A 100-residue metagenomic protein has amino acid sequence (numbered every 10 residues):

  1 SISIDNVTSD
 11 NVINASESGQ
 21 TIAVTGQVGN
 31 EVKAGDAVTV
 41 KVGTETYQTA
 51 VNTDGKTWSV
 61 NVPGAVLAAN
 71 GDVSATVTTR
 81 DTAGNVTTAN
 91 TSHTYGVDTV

Functional and structural regions predicted by a protein language model:
S1-V7, D81-V100: Flexible, low-complexity linkers/stalks enriched in Thr/Pro that connect modular domains
D10-Q20: Short, solvent-exposed loop/linker segments at the N-terminal edge of repeated beta-sheet extracellular domains
V24-N30: Aromatic/hydrophobic beta-strand junction motif of beta-rich domains
N30-T44: Solvent-exposed loop/turn segments flanking beta-strands in beta-repeat/beta-sandwich domains
T44-G55: Solvent-exposed serine/threonine-rich low-complexity stretches and specific carbohydrate-binding patches
K56-V60: Short strand-edge motifs at loop-to-beta-strand transitions and within beta-strands of extracellular beta-rich domains
V62-D72: Surface-exposed, short loops/turns at beta-strand junctions within beta-sandwich domains
A75-V77: Hydrophobic/tyrosine-rich beta-strand signature of extracellular beta-sandwich/beta-rich modules, prominently
